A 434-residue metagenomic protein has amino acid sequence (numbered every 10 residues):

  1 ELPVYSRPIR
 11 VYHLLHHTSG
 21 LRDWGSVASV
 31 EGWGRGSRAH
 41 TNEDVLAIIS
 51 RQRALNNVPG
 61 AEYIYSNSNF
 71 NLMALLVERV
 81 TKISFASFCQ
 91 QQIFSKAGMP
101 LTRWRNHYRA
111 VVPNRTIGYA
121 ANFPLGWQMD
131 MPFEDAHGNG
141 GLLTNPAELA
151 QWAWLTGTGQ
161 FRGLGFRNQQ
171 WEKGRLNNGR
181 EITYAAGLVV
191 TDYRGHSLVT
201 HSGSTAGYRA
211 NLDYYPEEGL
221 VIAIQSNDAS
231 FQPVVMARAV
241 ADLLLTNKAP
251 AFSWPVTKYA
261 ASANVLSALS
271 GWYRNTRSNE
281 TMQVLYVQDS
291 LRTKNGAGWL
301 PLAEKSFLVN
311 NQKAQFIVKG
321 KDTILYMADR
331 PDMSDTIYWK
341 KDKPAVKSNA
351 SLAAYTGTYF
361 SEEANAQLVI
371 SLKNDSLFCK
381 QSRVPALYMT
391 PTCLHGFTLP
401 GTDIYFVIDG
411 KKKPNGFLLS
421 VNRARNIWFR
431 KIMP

Functional and structural regions predicted by a protein language model:
L2-L212, P216: Short, surface-exposed loop or secondary-structure junction motifs that flank catalytic or metal-binding residues
L15, L220-I224, L308-V309, C379: Short hydrophobic-aromatic micro-motifs
N122-F123, D192-G195, P216-E218, Y286-Q288 (+2 more regions): Short acidic-glycine loop/turn motifs at beta-strand connectors
N139-L142, N178, S226-S230, Y259: Hydrophobic alpha-helical scaffolding
Q160, A206, A229-F231, P385 (+2 more regions): A short acidic/small-residue loop/turn micro-motif
T200, N211-Y214, E218-D228, I324-D329 (+1 more regions): Short, well-ordered beta-strand elements
G207-A249: Structured C-terminal helix/loop/strand segments within mature extracytoplasmic catalytic/sensor domains
R238, D242-P434: Peripheral terminal and inter-domain segments
